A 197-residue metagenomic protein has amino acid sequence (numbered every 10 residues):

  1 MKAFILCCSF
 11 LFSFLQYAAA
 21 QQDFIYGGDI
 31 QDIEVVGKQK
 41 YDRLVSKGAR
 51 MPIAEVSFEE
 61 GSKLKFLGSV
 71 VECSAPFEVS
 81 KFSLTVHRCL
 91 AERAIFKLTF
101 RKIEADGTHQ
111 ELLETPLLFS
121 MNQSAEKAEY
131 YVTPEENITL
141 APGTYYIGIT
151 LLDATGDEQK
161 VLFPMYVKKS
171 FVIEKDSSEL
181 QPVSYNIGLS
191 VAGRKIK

Functional and structural regions predicted by a protein language model:
M1-F4: Positively charged n-region of N-terminal signal peptides that target proteins for export
C7-S13: Bacterial N-terminal signal peptides
A18-Q22: Boundary at the C-terminal end of the N-terminal hydrophobic targeting segment
F24-I103, T144, T150-K197: Beta-sheet-rich sandwich/jelly-roll-like modules and their strand-loop junctions
E104-G107, E135-T144: A short, structured loop/turn motif at beta-sheet edges
E111-Q123: Solvent-exposed serine/threonine-rich low-complexity stretches and specific carbohydrate-binding patches
E126-N137: Exposed aromatic-hydrophobic patches
